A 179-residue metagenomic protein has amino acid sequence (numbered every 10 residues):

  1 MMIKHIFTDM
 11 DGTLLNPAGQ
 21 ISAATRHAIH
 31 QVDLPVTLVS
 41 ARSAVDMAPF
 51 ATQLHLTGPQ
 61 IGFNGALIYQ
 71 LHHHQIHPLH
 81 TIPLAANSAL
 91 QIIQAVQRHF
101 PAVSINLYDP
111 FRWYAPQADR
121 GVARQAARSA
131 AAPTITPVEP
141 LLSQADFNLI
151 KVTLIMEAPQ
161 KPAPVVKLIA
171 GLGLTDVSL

Functional and structural regions predicted by a protein language model:
M1, H99, A145: Glycine-rich phosphate-binding loop signature in dinucleotide/nucleotide-binding domains
M2-K4, L56-T57: Short loop/turn microsegments at loop-to-beta-strand junctions
I3-A18: Asp-based phosphoryl-transfer active-site loop
F7, Q60-I61, T153: Residues embedded in well-ordered beta-strands within globular domains across many folds
D11, G65, E157: Flexible loop residues that form catalytic and substrate-binding hotspots at small-molecule/glycan-binding clefts
Q20-V122: Active-site phosphate-binding/coordination module
V103-S104, Y108-L179: Conserved acidic, metal-coordinating active-site core of Asp-based, Mg2+-dependent phosphoryl-transfer enzymes
